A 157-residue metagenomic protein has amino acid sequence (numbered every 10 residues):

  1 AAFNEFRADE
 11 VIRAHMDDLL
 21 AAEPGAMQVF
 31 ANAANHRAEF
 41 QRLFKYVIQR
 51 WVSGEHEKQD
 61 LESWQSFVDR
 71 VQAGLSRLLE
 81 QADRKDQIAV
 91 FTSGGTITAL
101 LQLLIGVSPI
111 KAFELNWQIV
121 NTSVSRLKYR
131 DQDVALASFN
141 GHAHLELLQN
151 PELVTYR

Functional and structural regions predicted by a protein language model:
A1, A21-G25, F40, F44-I48 (+2 more regions): Conserved histidine-centered catalytic loops in small-molecule metabolism enzymes
A1-K45: Phosphate-coordination/substrate-recognition cap region in phosphate-metabolizing enzymes
R37, W64-Q72, N116-W117: Amphipathic, non-transmembrane alpha-helical scaffold segments
V52-V68: Surface-exposed cleft-lining segments at the edges of enzyme active sites
L78-D86: Glycine-rich phosphate-binding loop signature in dinucleotide/nucleotide-binding domains
D86-T92: Beta-strand elements within well-structured catalytic alpha/beta cores of enzymes that handle phosphate/sulfate esters
S108-A135: Domain-level recognition of soluble alpha/beta enzyme cores, biased toward histidine phosphatases/phosphomutases
